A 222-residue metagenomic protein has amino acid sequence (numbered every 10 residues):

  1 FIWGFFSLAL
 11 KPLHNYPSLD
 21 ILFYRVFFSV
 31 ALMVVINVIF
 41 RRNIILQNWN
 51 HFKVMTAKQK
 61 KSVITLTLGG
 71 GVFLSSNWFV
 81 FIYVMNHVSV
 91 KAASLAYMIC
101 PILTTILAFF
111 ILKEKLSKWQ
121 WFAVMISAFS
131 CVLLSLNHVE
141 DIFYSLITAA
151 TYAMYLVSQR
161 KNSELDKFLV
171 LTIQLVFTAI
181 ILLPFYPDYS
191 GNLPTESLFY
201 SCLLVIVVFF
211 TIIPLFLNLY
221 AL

Functional and structural regions predicted by a protein language model:
F1, L46-V80, E140-T148, L193-I213: Loop-to-transmembrane-helix transition segments
F1-Y24, V72, V80, V132-K161 (+1 more regions): Glycine-/small-residue-enriched transmembrane alpha-helix faces in small-molecule transporters and effluxers
N15-D20, F79-A96, K167-F168, F216-L222: Structural motif at transmembrane-helix junctions in multi-pass transporters
P17-S76, L103-T104, T151-M154, T172-Y189: Transmembrane alpha-helices of multi-pass small-molecule transport proteins
D20-I21, V26-A31, I82-L112: Specific alpha-helical transmembrane segments that line the substrate/conduction pathway and gating interfaces
M33, L107-L112, L116-S135, T148-Y152 (+1 more regions): Hydrophobic transmembrane alpha-helices of multi-pass small-molecule transport proteins
V63-L68, L116-S127, Y144-L146, L165-V176: Cytoplasmic-side transmembrane-helix entry/capping segments in multi-pass membrane proteins
Y83-V88, V132-I142, D188-E196: Membrane-interface helix caps and helix-loop-helix hairpins in membrane proteins
